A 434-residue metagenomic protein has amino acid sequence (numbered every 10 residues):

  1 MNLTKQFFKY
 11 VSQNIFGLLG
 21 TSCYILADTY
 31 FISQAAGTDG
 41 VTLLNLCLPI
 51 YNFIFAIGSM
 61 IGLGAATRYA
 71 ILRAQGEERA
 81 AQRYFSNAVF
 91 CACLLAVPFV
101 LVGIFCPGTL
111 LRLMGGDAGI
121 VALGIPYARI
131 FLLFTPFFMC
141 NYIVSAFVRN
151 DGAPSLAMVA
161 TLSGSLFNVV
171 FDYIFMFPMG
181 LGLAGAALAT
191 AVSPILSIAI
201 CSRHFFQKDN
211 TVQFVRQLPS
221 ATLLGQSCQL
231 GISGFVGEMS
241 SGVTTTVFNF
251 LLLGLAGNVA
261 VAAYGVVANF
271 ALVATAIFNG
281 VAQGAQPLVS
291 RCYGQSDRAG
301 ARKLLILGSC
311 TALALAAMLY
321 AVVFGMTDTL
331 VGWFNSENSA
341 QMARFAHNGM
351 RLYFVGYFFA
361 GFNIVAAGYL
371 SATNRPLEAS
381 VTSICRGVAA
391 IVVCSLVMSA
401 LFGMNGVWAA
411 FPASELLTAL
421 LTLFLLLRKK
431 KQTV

Functional and structural regions predicted by a protein language model:
M1-N14, Y69-F134, P178-I232, V289-G356 (+1 more regions): Short alpha-helical transmembrane segments in multi-pass integral membrane proteins
S12, D28, A65, C106-P107 (+11 more regions): Hydrophobic/aromatic residues in alpha-helical transmembrane segments
N14-L63, T67, F131-F138, G225-R291 (+4 more regions): Transmembrane helix-bundle signature of multi-pass secondary active exporters and lipid flippases
L26, A35-T38, L72-Q75, N150-D151 (+5 more regions): Helix-loop interface residues and adjacent transmembrane-helix termini in multi-pass membrane transporters, primarily
V41-L101, F138-A157, A263-T327, A360-T382: Small-residue-rich hydrophobic transmembrane alpha-helices
F53-A56, N168-D172, I198-S202, L272-A276 (+3 more regions): Hydrophobic transmembrane alpha-helices of multi-pass small-molecule transporters
G62, I130-R149, A157-S165, A186-A199 (+4 more regions): Short runs within selected transmembrane alpha-helices of multi-pass transporters and secretion channels
